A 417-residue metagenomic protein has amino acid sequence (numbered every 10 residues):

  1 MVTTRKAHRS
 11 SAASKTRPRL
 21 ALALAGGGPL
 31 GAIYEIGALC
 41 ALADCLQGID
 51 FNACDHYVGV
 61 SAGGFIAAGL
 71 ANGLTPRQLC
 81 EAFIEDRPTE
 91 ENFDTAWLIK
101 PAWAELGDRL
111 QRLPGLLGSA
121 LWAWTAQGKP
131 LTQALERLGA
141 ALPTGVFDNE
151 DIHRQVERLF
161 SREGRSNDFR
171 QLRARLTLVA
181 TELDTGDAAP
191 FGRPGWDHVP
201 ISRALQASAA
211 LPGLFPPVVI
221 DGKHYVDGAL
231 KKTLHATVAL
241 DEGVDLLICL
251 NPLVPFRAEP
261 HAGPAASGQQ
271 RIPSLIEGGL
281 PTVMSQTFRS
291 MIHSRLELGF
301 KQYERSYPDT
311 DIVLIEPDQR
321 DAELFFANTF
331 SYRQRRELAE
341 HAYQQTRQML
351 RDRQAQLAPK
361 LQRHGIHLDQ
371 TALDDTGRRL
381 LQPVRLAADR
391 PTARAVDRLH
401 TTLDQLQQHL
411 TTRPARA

Functional and structural regions predicted by a protein language model:
M1-V60, A68-A417: Patatin-like phospholipase
G63: Catalytic cores of secreted/periplasmic lytic hydrolases that degrade extracellular macromolecules
